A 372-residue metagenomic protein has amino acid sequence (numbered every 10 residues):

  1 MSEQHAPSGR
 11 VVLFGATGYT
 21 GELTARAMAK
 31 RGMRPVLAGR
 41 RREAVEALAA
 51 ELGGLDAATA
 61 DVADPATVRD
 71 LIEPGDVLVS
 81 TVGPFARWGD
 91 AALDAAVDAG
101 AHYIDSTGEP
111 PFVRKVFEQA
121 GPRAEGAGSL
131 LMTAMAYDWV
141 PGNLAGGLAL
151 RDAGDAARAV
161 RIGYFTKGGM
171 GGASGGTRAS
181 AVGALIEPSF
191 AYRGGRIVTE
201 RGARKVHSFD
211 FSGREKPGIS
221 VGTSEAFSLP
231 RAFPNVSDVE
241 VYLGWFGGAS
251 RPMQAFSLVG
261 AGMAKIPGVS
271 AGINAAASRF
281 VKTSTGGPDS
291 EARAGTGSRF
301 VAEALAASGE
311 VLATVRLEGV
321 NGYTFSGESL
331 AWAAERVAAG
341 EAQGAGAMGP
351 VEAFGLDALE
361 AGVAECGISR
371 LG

Functional and structural regions predicted by a protein language model:
S2-S8, L150-G372: C-terminal catalytic/substrate-binding lobe primarily of soluble NAD(P)-dependent oxidoreductases
V11-R31: N-terminal Rossmann NAD(P)H-binding glycine-rich loop of SDR-like oxidoreductase domains
R34-V36: Short beta-strand element of Class I
A38, T81, S106: The conserved SAM/SAH-binding core of class I Rossmann-like methyltransferase domains, concentrating on the hydrophobic
A38-R42, D61-V62: N-terminal Rossmann-fold cofactor-binding loop
A47-L55, A120: Short, conserved SAM-binding/catalytic segment of Class I S-adenosyl-L-methionine-dependent methyltransferases
T59-W88: Conserved Rossmann-fold cofactor-binding substructure of NAD(P)-dependent oxidoreductases
F85-F190, S228: Glycine-/Pro-rich loop/turn segments that contact NAD(P) or position catalytic residues in Rossmann-like domains
